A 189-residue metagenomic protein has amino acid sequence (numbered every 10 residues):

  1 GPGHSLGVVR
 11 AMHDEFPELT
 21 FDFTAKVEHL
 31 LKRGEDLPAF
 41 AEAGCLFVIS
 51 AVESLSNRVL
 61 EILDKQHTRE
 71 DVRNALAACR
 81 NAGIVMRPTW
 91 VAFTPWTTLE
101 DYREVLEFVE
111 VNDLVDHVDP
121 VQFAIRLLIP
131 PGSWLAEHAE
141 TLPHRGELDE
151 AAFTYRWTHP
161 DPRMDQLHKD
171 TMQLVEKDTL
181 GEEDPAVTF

Functional and structural regions predicted by a protein language model:
G1-R87, A92-E100: Conserved SAM/AdoMet-binding glycine-rich loop
G3-H4, R58, I62-L63, A92-E100 (+1 more regions): Flexible glycine/acidic-rich beta-alpha junction loops that bind and position SAM and/or redox cofactors in anaerobic
H4, V8, L127, R163-T171: Alpha-helical structural motif
H13, E110-L114, E176: A general structural signal for alpha-helical elements within enzymatic catalytic domains
P17, G83-T89, V105-L106, G146-A151 (+1 more regions): Short acidic (Asp/Glu) and glycine-rich catalytic loops that position anionic groups and cofactors
A39-F47, E104-I125: Structural recognition of alpha->loop->beta junctions
W134-F189: Radical SAM enzyme core and accessory elements
